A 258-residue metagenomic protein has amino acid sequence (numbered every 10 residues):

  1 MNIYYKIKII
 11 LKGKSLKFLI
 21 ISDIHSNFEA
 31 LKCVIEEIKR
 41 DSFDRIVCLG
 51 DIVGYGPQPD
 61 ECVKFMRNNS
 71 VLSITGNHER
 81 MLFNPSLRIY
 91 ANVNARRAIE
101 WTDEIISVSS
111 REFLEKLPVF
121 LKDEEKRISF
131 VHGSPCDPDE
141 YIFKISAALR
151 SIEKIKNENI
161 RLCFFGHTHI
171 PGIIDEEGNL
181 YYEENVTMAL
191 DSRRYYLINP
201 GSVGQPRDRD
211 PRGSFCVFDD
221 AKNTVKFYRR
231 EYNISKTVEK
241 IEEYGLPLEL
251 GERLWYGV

Functional and structural regions predicted by a protein language model:
Y4-N69, K240: N-terminal active-site segment of His-dependent metallophosphoesterases
K17-H25, R127-S134, L197-G201: Active-site-proximal beta-strand elements of phosphoester/diester hydrolases
I21-S22, I46-D51, S73-N77, L162-H167 (+1 more regions): Active-site neighborhood of phospho(di)ester-bond hydrolases with catalytic His/Asp-centered motifs
H25, I52-V53, H78-E79, S134-C136 (+2 more regions): Catalytic metal-binding/acid-base residues of hydrolase active sites
A30, I52-N69, F83-A91, Y141 (+2 more regions): Metal-dependent catalytic neighborhoods of phosphoester/phosphodiester hydrolases
C62, N69-V131, P135-N159: Active-site neighborhood of divalent metal-dependent phosphoester bond hydrolases
L149-C163, T168-V186, Y195: Anionic-ligand binding region
D175-V258: Acidic, His/Gly-rich catalytic cores of divalent-metal-dependent hydrolytic chemistry
